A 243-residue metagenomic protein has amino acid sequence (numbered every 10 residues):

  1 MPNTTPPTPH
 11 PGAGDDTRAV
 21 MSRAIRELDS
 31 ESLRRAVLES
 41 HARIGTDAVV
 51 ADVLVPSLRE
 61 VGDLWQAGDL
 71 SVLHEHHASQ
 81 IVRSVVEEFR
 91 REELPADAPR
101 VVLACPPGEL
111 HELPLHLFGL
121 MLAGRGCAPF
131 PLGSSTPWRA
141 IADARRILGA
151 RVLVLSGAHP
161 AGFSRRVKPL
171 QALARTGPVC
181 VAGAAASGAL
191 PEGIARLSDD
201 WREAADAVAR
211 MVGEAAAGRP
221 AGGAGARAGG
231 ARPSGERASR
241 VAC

Functional and structural regions predicted by a protein language model:
M1-E93: Long amphipathic alpha-helical segments
A36, A144-I147, A207: CheY-like receiver
S84-P178: Conserved mid-sequence domains
C180-A182: Conserved beta-strand/loop subsegment of P-loop NTPase cores
A184-C243: Peripheral docking tails and interdomain loops at the edges of cofactor- or intermediate-handling domains
